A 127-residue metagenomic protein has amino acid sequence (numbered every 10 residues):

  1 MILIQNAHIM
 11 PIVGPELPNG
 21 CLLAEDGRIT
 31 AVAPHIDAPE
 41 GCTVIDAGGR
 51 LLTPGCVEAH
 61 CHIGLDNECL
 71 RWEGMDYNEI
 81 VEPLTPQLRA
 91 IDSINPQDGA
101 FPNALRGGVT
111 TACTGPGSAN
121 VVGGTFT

Functional and structural regions predicted by a protein language model:
I2-I4, A38-I91, L105-R106: Replace "His-x-His-based motif
Q5, E25-D26, P116: A cytosolic small-molecule/anion-sensing beta-strand core signal
I9, V13-T53: Histidine-rich, glycine-flanked metal-binding segment
M10, H62, G117-S118: Catalytic metal-binding/acid-base residues of hydrolase active sites
I12, I91-I94: Short gly/ser/thr-rich secondary-structure transition/capping motifs
P18, R71-G74, T127: Short, glycine/charged-enriched secondary-structure capping and boundary segments
P96-T127: Active-site loop-helix segments enriched in His/Asp/Glu that coordinate and activate a nucleophilic water at divalent
